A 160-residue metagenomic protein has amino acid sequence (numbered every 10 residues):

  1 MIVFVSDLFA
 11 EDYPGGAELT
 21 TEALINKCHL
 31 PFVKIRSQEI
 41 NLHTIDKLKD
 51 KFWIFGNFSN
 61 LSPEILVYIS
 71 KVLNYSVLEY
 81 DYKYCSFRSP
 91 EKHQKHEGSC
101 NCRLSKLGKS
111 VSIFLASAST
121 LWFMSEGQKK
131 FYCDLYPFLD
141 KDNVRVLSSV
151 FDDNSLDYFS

Functional and structural regions predicted by a protein language model:
M1-N60: N-terminal pre-catalytic "stem/leader" segment of glycosyltransferase-like enzymes
V3-F4, V77, F123: Structural beta-sheet core signal
G15-E18, L66, F87-K92, E97 (+2 more regions): Short aromatic-enriched loop/helix-cap "lid" or pocket-rim segments at secondary-structure transitions that line
F52-F55, S70-R103: Active-site proximal beta-strand in glycosyltransferases
N60, K83, G127-K130: Alpha-helix capping/helix-boundary segments
L66-L73, S112-S117, F138-L139: Short, conserved loop/helix-junction motifs that constitute active-site signature segments in enzyme catalytic cores
G98-L121: Membrane-proximal helix-turn-helix segments that form the acceptor-binding/catalytic region of lipid-linked
A116-F159: Donor nucleotide-sugar binding/catalytic pocket of nucleotide-sugar-dependent glycosyltransferases
